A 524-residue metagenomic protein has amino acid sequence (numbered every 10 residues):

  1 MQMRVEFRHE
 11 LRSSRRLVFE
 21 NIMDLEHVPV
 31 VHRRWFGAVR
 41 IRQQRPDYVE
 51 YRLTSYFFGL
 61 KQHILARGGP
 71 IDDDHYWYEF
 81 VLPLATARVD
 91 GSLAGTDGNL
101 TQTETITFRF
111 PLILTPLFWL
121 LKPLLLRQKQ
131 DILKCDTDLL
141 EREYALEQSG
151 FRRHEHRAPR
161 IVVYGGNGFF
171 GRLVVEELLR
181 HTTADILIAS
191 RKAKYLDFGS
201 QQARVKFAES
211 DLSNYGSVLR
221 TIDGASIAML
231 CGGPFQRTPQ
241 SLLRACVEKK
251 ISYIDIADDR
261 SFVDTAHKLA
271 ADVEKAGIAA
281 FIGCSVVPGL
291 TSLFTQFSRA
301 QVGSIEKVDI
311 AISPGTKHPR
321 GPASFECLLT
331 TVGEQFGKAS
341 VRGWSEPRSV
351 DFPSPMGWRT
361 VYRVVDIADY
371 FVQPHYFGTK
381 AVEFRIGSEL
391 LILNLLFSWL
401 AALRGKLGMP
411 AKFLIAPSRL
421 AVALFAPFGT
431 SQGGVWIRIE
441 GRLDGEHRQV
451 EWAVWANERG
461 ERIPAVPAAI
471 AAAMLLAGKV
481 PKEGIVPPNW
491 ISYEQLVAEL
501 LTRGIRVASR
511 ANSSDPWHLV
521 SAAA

Functional and structural regions predicted by a protein language model:
M1-P46: Hydrophobic ligand-binding cavity/cleft-lining segments
V30, Y56-N99: Hydrophobic-ligand binding "helix-grip"
E79-D131: Beta-strand/loop substructures that line and gate deep hydrophobic ligand-binding cavities in soluble
L114-A158: A conserved amphipathic terminal alpha-helix motif
I161-R180: N-terminal Rossmann NAD(P)H-binding glycine-rich loop of SDR-like oxidoreductase domains
Y164, A300-Q449, R462: Active-site-lining helix/loop region of Rossmann-like oxidoreductase modules
A257-A279: Rossmann-fold NAD(P)-binding glycine/threonine-rich loop
L400-A524: C-terminal active-site/capping subdomain that shapes the small-molecule cofactor and substrate pocket of enzyme
